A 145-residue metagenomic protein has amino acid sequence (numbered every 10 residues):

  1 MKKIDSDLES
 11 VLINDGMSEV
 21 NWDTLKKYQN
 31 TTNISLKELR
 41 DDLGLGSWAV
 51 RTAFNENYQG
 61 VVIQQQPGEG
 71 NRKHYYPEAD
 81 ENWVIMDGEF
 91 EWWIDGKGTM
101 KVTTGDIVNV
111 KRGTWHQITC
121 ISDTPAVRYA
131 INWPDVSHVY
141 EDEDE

Functional and structural regions predicted by a protein language model:
M1-Q59, R72-K73, E143-E145: A short, N-terminal "cap"/entry segment at the start of jelly-roll beta-barrel domains of the cupin/DSBH fold
E56-N57, E78, K97, D123-T124: Short strand-connecting beta-turns/loops that link adjacent beta-strands
V62, N82, N109, T124-E141: A short hydrophobic beta-strand segment most commonly corresponding to one strand of the jelly-roll/cupin
I63-Q66, Y75-W92, N132-P134: Short, conserved beta-strand element in jelly-roll/cupin
E89-E91, W115, P125: Structural motif
G96-R112: Short acidic-glycine-tyrosine-enriched beta hairpin
T119-I121: Asparagine-centered strand-capping/turn motif at beta-strand->loop junctions
